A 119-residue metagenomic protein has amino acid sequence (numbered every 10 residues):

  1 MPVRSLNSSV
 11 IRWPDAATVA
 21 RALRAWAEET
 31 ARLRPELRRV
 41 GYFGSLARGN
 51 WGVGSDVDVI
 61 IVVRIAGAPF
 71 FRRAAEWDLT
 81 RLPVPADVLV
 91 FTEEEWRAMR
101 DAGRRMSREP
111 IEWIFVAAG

Functional and structural regions predicted by a protein language model:
M1-R39, A47-V53, V63-G119: Catalytic core of pol beta-like nucleotidyltransferases
S55-V57: Short, conserved active-site loops that position catalytic residues or coordinate cofactors/metal ions across diverse
V59-I61: Short beta-strand->loop micro-motif that forms the acidic, two-metal-ion catalytic signature in nucleotide-processing
